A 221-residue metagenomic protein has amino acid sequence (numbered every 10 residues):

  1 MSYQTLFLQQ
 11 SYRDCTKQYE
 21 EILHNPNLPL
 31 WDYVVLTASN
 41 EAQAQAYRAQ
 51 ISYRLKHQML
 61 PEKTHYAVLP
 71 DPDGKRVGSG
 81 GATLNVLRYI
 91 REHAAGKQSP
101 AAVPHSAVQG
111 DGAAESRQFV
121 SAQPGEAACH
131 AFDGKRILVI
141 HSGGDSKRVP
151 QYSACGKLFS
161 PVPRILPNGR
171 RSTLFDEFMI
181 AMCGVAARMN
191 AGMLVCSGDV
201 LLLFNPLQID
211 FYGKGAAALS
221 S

Functional and structural regions predicted by a protein language model:
M1-S221: Unchanged
